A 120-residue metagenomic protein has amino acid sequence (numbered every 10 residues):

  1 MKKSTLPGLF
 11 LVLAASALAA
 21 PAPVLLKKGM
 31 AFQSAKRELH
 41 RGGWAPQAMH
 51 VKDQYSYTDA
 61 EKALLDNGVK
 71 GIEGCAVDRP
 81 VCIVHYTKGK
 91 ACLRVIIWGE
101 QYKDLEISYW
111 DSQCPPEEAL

Functional and structural regions predicted by a protein language model:
M1-S4: Positively charged n-region of N-terminal signal peptides that target proteins for export
L6-L9: Sec-dependent N-terminal signal peptides
A14-S16: N-terminal signal peptide c-region/cleavage motif recognized by signal peptidases
A20-A63: N-terminal secretory signal peptides
K62-Q101: Functional cores of ribonucleases/endoribonucleases
G99-L120: A short, surface-exposed interaction/processing loop segment used at functional sites
